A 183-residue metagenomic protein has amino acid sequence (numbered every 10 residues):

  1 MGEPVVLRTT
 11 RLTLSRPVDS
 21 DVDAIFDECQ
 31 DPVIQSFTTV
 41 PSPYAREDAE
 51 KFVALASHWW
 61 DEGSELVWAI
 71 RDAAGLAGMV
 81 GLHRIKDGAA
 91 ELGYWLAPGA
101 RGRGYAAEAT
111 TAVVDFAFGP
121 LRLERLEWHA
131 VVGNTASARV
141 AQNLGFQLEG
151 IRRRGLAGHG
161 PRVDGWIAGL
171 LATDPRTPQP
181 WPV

Functional and structural regions predicted by a protein language model:
M1-V33, F37, V67-V183: Acyl-donor (CoA/ACP) binding surface of acyl/acetyltransferases
P17, A45-E47, W60, P175: A short hydrophobic/aromatic micro-motif that marks alpha-helical segments and, especially, helix-coil
V33-L55, L66-W68: Conserved GNAT-fold acetyl-CoA-binding loop/helix
S42-A45, W59, A130, P161: Alpha-helix initiation/capping motif
L55-H58, V114: Terminal output helix/cap of sensory domains in signal transduction proteins
H58-G63, F146: Short loop/turn motifs at secondary-structure junctions and domain boundaries
